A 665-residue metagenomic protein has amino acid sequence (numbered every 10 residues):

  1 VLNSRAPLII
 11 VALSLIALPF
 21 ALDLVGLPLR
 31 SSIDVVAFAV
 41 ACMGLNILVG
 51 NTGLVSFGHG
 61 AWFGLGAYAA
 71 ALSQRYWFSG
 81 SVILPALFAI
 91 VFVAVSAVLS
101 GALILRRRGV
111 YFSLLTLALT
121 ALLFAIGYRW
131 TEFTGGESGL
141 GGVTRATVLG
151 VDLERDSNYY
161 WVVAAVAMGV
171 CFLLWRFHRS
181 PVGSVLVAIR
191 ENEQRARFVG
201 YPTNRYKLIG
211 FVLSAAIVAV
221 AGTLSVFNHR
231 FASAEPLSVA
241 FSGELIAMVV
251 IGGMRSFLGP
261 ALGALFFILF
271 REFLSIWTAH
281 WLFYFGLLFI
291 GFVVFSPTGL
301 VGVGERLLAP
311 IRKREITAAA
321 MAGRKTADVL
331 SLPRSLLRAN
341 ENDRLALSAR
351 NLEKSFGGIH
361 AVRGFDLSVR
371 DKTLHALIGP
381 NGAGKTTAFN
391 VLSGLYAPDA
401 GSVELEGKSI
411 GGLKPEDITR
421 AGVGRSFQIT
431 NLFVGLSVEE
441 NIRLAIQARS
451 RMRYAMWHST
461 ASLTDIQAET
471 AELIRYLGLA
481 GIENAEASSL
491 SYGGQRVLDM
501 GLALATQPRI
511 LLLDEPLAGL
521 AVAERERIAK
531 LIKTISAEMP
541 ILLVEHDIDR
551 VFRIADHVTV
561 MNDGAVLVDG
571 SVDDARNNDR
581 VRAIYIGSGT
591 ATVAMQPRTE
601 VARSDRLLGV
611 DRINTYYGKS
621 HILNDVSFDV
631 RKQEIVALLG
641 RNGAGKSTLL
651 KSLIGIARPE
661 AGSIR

Functional and structural regions predicted by a protein language model:
V1-T326: Transmembrane alpha-helices and adjacent helix-loop boundaries
I378-P380, L639-R641: The feature captures the beta-strand-to-loop junction immediately N-terminal to the Walker
S393, I654: Helix-to-loop junction immediately C-terminal to a conserved catalytic motif
G401-I410, A421, G662-R665: Conserved ABC transporter NBD signature motif
L511-E515: Catalytic Walker B motif of ABC-type/P-loop ATPase nucleotide-binding domains
V551-R553: A short, surface-exposed alpha-helical micro-motif characterized by mixed small hydrophobic and charged/polar residues
